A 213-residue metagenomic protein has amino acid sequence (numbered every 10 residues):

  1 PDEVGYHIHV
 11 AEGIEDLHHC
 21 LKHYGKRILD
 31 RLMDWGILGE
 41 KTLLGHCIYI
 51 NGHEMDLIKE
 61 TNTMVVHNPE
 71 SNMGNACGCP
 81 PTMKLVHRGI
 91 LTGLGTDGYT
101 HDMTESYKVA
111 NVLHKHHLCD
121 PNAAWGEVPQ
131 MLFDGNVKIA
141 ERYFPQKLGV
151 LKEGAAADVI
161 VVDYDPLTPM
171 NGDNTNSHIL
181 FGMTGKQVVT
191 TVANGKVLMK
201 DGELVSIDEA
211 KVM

Functional and structural regions predicted by a protein language model:
P1-M64, N75-T92: Histidine/acidic residue-rich metal-binding segments in metalloenzymes
E12, P69-G74, D97-Y99: Short, acidic/turn-prone active-site loops that include or flank metal/cofactor- and phosphate-binding residues
E15, G74-N75, H101-D102, M170: Short secondary-structure capping/turn micro-motifs that flank functional sites
H18-H19, G78, T104-Y107, G172-D173: Short, well-ordered secondary-structure micro-motifs
D34-I37, K41, M83-P166, G182-T184: His/Asp/Glu-enriched, well-ordered alpha-helical/loop segment that forms or immediately abuts the divalent-metal
T42-L44, P69-M73, I139: Short, flexible loop segments at the rims of nucleotide/cofactor-binding pockets, characterized by
A156-D208: C-terminal cap of metal-dependent C-N hydrolases
E209-M213: Short, intrinsically disordered, charge-balanced linker/junction segments flanking boundaries in proteins
